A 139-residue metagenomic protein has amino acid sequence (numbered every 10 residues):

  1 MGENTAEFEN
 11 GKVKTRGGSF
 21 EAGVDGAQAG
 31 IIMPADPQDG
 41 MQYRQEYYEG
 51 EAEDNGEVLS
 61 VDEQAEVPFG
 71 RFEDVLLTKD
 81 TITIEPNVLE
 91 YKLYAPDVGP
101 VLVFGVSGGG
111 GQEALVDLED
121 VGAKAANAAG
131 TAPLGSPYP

Functional and structural regions predicted by a protein language model:
M1-P139: Conserved functional acidic sites
